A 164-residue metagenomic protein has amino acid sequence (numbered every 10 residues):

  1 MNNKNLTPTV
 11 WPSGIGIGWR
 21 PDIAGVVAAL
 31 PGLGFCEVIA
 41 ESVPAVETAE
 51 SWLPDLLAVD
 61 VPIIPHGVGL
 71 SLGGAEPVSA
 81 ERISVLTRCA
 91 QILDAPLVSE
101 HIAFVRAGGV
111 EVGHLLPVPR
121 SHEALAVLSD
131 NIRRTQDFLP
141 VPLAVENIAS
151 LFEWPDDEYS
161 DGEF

Functional and structural regions predicted by a protein language model:
N2-V27: Boundary/entry segment of secreted carbohydrate-active catalytic domains
T9-W11, G34-A40, G67-G73, P117 (+1 more regions): Short, basic, glycine/proline-bearing loop/turn elements
P12-G16, G34-E37, D60-G67, A95-S99 (+1 more regions): Structural preference for beta-strand elements that scaffold enzyme active sites
D22-G25, I39-S51, S71-E81, L151-E158: Acidic-and-aromatic substrate-binding clefts and catalytic sites of carbohydrate-active enzymes
V26-P31, E47-P65, E81-P96, R133-F138: Acidic (Asp/Glu)-rich catalytic clusters
V59-D60, G67-V78, I102: Structured, acidic catalytic/metal-binding patches in enzyme active sites
S79-F164: Active-site acidic/histidine proton-transfer and metal-coordination neighborhood in alpha/beta enzyme cores
